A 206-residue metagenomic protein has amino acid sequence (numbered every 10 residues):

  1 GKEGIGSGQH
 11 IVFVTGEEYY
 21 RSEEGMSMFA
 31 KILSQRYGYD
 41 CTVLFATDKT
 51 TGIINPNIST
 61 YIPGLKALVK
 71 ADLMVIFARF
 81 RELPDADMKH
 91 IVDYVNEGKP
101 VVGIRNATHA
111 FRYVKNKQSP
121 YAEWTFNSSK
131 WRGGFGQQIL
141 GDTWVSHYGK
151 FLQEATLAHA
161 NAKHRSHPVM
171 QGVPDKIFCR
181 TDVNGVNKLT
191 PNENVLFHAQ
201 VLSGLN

Functional and structural regions predicted by a protein language model:
K2, V12-V14, E18-F111: Helical hinge/lid and interdomain linker segments adjacent to catalytic or ligand-binding clefts that mediate domain
Q9: Nucleotide donor/acceptor-binding cores
E17-Y19, D48-I53, F77, R132-G136 (+2 more regions): Short linear motifs at secondary-structure transitions and domain/linker junctions
S34, D40, I58-S59, V69-K70 (+1 more regions): Catalytic beta-strand/loop cores that center a nucleophilic Ser/Cys/Thr and support acyl-enzyme chemistry
I76, R81-Q171: A glycine-rich, often tryptophan-bearing local segment used as a flexible ligand/cofactor-contacting loop or short
